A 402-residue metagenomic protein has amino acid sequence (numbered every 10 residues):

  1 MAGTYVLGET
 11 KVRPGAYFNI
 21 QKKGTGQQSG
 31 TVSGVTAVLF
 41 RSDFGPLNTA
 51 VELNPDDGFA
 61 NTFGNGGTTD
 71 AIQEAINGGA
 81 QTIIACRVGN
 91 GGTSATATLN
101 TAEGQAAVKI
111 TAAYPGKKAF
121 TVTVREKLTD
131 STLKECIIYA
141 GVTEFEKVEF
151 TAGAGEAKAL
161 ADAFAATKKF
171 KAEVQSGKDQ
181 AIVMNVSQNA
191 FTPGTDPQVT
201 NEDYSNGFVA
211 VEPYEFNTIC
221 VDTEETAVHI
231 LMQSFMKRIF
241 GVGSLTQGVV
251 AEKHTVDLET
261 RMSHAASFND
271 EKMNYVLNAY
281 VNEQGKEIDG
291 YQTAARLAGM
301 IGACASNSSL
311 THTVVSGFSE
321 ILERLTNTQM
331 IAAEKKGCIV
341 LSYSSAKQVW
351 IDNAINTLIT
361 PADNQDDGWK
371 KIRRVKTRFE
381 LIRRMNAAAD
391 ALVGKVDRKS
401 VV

Functional and structural regions predicted by a protein language model:
M1-T93, V250, H254, S263-V402: Structured, hydrophobic secondary-structure cores that serve as assembly/anchoring elements
A80-H312: Extracellular Cys-Trp
